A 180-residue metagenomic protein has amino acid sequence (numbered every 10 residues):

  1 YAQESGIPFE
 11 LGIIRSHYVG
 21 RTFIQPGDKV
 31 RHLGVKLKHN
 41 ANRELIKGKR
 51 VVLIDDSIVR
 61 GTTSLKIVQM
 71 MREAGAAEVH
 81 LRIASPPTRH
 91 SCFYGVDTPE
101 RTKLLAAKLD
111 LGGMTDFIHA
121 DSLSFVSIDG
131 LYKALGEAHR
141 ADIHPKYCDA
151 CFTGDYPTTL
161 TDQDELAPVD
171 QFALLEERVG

Functional and structural regions predicted by a protein language model:
Y1-G180: PRPP-associated nucleotide enzymes
